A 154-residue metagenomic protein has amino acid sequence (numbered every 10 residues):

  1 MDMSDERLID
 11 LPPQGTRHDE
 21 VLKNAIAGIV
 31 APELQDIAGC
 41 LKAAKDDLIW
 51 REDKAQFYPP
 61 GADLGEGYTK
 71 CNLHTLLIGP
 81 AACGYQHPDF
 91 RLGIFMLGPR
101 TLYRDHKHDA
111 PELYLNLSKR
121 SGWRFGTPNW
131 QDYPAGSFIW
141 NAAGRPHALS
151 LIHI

Functional and structural regions predicted by a protein language model:
M1-H87: A short, N-terminal "cap"/entry segment at the start of jelly-roll beta-barrel domains of the cupin/DSBH fold
G79-A81, M96-T101, D109, R145: Short, flexible loop/turn elements at secondary-structure junctions
Y85-H87, Y103-H108, F125, S150: Short histidine-centered beta-strand/loop micro-motifs that create catalytic or ligand/metal-coordination sites
I94-P99, K107-G122: Short, conserved beta-strand element in jelly-roll/cupin
L102, L113, S137-F138, P146: Residue-level marker of beta-strand positions
T127-G144: Short acidic-glycine-tyrosine-enriched beta hairpin
I152-I154: Conserved small/polar residues in nucleotide/adenosyl-binding loops
